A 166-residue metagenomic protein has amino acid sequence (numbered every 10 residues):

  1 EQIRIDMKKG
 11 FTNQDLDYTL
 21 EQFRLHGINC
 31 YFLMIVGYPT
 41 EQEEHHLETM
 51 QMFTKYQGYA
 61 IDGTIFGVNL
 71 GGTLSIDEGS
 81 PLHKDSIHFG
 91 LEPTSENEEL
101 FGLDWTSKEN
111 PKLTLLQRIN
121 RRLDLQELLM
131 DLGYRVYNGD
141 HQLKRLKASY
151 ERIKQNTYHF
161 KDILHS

Functional and structural regions predicted by a protein language model:
E1-R152, I163-L164: A structural motif corresponding to the C-terminal lobe/cap of the Radical SAM core domain
